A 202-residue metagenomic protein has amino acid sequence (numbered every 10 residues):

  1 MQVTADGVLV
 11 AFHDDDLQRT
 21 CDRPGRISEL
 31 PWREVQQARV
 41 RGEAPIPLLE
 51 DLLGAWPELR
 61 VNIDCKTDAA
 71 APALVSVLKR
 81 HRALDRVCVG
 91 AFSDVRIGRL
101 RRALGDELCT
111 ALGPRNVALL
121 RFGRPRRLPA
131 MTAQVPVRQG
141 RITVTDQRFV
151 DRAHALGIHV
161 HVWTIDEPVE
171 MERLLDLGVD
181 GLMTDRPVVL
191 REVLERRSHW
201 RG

Functional and structural regions predicted by a protein language model:
M1-T4, D64, D180-R186: Short acidic catalytic loops
T4, V8, H13-C109, P129-L156: Metal-dependent phosphodiesterase/phospholipase catalytic core, i.e., the His/Asp/Glu-rich active-site region
Q37-I46, G113, L120-G202: C-terminal active-site rim and adjoining tail of enzyme catalytic domains
A70-L74, D94-G98, L119, P168-M171 (+1 more regions): Short, well-ordered alpha-helical microsegments
